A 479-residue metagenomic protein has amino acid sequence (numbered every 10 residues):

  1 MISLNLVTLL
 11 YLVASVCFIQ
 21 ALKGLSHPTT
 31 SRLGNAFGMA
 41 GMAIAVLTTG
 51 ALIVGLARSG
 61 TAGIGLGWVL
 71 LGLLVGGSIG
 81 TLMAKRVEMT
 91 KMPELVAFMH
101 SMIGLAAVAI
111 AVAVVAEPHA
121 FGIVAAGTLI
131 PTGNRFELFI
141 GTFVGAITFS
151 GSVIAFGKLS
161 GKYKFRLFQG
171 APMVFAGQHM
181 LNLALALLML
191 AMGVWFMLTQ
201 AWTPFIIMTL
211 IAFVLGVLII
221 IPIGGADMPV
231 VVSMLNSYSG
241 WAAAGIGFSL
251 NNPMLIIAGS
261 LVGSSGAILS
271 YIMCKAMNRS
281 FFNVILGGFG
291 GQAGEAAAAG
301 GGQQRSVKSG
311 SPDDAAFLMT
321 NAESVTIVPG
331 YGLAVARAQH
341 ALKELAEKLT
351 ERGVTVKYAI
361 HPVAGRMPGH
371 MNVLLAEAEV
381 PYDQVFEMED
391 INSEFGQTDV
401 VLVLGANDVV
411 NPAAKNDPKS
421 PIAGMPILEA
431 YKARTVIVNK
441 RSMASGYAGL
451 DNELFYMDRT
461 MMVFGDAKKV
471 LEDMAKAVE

Functional and structural regions predicted by a protein language model:
I2-S15, L52, G60-S78, N134-F149 (+1 more regions): Structural signature of hydrophobic alpha-helical transmembrane segments
S15-F18, A40-T48, W68, G72-G76 (+9 more regions): Alpha-helical transmembrane segments in multi-pass membrane proteins
C17-T30, G77-V96, S152-Q169, L215-M228 (+1 more regions): C-terminal ends of transmembrane helices
H27-A40, E88-L105, L159, Y163-L167 (+4 more regions): Short, non-helical or kinked segments that cap or interrupt transmembrane helices
F37-G50, F98-A111, A176-L190, M234-G247: Small-residue-rich segments of transmembrane alpha-helices in multi-pass membrane proteins, especially helix faces
T49-L70, L82-K91, V108-A125: Transmembrane alpha-helix boundary signature
L261-A322: Membrane-interfacial segments at transmembrane helix termini in multi-pass membrane proteins
Q303-E479: Structured cytosolic domains appended to multi-pass membrane proteins
